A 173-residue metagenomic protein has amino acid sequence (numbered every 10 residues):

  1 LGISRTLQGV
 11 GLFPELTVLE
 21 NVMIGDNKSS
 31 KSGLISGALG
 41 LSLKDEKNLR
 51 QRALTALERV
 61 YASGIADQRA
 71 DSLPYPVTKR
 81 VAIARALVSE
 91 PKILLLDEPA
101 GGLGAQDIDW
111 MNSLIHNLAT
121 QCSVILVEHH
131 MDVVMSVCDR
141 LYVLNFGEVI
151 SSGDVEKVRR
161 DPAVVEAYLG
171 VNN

Functional and structural regions predicted by a protein language model:
G33-D71: Conserved ABC ATPase "signature" region
E90: Conserved catalytic motifs of ABC-family nucleotide-binding domains
L94-E98: Catalytic Walker B motif of ABC-type/P-loop ATPase nucleotide-binding domains
I108-T120: Helical segment within the ABC ATPase nucleotide-binding domain
V134-S136: A short, surface-exposed alpha-helical micro-motif characterized by mixed small hydrophobic and charged/polar residues
S152-G153: ABC ATPase "signature
